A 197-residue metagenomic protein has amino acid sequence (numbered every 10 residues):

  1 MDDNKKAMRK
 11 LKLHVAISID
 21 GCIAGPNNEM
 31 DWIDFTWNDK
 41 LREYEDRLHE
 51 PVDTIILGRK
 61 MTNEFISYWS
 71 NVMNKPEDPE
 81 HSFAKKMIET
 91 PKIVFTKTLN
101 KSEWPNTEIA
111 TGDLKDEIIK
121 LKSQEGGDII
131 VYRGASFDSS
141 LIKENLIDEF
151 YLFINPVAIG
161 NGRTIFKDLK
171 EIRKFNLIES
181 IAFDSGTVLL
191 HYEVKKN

Functional and structural regions predicted by a protein language model:
D2-N197: Enzymes that bind and transform nitrogen-containing heteroaromatic metabolites
